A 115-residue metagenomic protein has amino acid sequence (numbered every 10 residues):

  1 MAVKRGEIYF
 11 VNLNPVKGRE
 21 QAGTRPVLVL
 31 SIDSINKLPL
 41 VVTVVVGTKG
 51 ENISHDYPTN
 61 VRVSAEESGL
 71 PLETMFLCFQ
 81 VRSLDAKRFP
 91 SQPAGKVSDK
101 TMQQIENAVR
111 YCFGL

Functional and structural regions predicted by a protein language model:
M1-L115: Conserved functional hotspots at enzyme active or ligand-binding sites that engage polyanionic ligands
